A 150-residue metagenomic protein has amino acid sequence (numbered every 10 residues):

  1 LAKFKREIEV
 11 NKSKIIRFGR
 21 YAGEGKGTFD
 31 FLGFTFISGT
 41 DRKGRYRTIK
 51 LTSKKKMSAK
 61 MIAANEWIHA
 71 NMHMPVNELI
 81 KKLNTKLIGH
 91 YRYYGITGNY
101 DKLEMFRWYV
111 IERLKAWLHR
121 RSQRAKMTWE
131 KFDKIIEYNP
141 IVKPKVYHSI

Functional and structural regions predicted by a protein language model:
L1-I150: Non-catalytic terminal/accessory segments
